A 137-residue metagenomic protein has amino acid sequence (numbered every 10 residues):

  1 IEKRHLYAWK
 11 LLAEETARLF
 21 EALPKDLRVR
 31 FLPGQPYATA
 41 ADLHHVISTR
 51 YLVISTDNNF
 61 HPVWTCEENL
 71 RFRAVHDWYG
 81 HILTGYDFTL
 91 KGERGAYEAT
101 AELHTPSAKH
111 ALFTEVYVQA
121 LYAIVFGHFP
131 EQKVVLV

Functional and structural regions predicted by a protein language model:
I1-K3, R18: Low-complexity, small/polar and acidic-rich linker and loop segments
K10-G80: Long acidic/polar interaction regions in large eukaryotic complex-forming proteins
K25-G34, T89-Y97, H110-T114: Short glycine-rich, low-complexity/disordered patches
S55-K91, A96-E102, P106, Y117-I124: Amphipathic interfacial helices
T105-V137: Polybasic, proline/glycine-rich intrinsically disordered low-complexity segments
